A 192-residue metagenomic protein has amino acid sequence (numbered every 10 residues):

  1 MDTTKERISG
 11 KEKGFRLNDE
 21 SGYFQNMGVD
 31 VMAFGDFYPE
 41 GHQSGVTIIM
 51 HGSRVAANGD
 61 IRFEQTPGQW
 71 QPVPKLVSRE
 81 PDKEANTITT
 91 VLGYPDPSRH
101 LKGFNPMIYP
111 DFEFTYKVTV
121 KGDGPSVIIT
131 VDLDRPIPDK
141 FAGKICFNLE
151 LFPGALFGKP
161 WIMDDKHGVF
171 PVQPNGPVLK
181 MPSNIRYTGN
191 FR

Functional and structural regions predicted by a protein language model:
M1-L76, E80, N184-F191: Beta-strand-rich N-terminal accessory domains
Y38-G45, M50-D60, Y94-I108, P138-F141 (+1 more regions): Short, surface-exposed beta-strand/loop "edge" segments at domain boundaries and coil↔beta transitions
F63, K102-P106, A142-C146, P160-I162 (+1 more regions): Surface-exposed beta-strand edges and their flanking turn/coil or helix-capping segments
E64-P136: Extended, loop-rich substrate-binding clefts of extracytoplasmic carbohydrate-active enzymes
I128-V172: Acidic (Asp/Glu-rich), glycine- and aromatic
G168-R192: A contiguous, surface-exposed recognition patch within enzymatic or periplasmic domains that forms
